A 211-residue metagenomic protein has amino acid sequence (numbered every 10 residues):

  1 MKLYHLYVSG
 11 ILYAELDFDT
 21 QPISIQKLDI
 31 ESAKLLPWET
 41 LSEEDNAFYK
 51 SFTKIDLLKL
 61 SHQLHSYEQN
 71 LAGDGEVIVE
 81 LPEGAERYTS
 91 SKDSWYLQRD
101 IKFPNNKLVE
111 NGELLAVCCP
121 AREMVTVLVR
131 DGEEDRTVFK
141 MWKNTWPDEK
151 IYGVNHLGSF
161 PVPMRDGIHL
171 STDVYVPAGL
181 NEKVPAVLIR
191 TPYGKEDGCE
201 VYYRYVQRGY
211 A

Functional and structural regions predicted by a protein language model:
M1-L28: N-terminal cleavable signal peptides for secretion/export
S9, I25-D93, C118, P185: Solvent-exposed helix/loop surface patches that form functional interfaces
G10-L12, G84, K102-N105, R122-M124 (+1 more regions): Short acidic/polar mixed-charge low-complexity motifs
H65-Y67, G73-E80, S91-Y152: Non-catalytic propeptide/linker segments at domain boundaries
M141-E182: N-terminal cap/lid segment of alpha/beta-hydrolase-fold proteins
P163, P177, I189-Y193, Q207-G209: Catalytic cores of eukaryotic secretory-pathway lumenal/extracellular enzymes that build and remodel glycoconjugates
V184, T191-E196: Active-site glycine-rich loops that stabilize anionic/oxyanionic intermediates across multiple enzyme folds
D197-A211: Short amphipathic alpha-helix adjacent to the substrate-entry channel of hydrolases
